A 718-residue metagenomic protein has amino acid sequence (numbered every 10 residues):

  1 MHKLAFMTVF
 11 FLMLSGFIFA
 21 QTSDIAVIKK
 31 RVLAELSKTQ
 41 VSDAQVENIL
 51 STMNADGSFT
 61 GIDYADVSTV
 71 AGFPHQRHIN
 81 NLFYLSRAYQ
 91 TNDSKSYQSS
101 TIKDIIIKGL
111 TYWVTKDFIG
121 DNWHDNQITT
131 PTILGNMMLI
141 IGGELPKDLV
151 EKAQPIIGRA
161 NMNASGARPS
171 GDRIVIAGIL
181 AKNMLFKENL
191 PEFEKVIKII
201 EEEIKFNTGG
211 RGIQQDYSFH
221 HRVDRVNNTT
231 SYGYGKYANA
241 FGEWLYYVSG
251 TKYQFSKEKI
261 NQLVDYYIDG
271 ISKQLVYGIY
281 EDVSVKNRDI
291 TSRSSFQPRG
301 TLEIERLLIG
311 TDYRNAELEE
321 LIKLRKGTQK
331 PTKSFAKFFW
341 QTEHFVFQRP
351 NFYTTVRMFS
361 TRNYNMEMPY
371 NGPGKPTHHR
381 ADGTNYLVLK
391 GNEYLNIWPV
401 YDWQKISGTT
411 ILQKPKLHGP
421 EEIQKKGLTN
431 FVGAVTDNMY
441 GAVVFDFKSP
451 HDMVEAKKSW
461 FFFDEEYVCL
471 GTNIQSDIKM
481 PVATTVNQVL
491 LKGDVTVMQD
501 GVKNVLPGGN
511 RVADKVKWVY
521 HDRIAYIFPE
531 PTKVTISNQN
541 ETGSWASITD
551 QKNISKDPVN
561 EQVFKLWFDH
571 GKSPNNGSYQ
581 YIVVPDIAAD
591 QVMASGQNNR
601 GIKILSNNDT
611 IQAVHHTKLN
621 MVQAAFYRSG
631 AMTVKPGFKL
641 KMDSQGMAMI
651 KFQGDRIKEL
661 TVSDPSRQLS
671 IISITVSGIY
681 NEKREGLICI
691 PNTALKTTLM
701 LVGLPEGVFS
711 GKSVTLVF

Functional and structural regions predicted by a protein language model:
M1-S23: Bacterial Sec-dependent N-terminal signal peptides
Q21-E47: Extreme N-terminal leader/anchor segments
T22-K29, T69-I79, D117-N126, I179-K182 (+2 more regions): Short N-terminal helix-initiation segments at or just after the protein's N-terminus
A44, N80, G686-I690, M700: C-terminal His-loop and adjacent cap/lid subdomain of alpha/beta-hydrolase
E47-E281: Aromatic-lined, polymer-binding surfaces characteristic of secreted/periplasmic polysaccharide-degrading enzymes
Y237, W244-E659, S663-R684: Extended polysaccharide-engagement surfaces of secreted carbohydrate-active enzymes
P574-N576, N692-F718: Solvent-exposed, conformationally flexible loop/turn segments
G678, L687-L695: Small-residue (G/S/T/A) turn/hinge positions that recur once per unit in extracellular repeat modules
